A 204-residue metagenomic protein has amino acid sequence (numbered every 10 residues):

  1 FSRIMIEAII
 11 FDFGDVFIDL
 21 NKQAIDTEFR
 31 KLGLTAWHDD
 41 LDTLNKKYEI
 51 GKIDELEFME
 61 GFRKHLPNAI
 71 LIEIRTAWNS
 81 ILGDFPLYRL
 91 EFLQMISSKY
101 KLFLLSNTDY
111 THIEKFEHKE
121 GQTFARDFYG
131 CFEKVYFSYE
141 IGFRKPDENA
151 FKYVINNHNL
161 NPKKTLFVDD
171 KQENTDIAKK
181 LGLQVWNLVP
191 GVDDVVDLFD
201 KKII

Functional and structural regions predicted by a protein language model:
R3-D42, I50, K64-H65, K180-L181: Active-site neighborhood of HAD-like aspartate-dependent phosphohydrolases
M5-I6, D109-Y110, K115-I204: Asp-based, Mg2+/Mn2+-dependent phosphohydrolase catalytic module
D12-D15, G51, I96, L104 (+2 more regions): Generic structural signal for small/hydrophobic residues in well-ordered secondary structure, especially within
G14-F17, N45-E49, W78-G83, Y110-T111 (+1 more regions): Short histidine/acidic/glycine/proline-rich micro-motifs that form metal- and phosphate-coordinating active-site loops
A24, E28, Y88-M95, I177: A short acidic, amphipathic alpha-helical/loop segment
L32-L44, P67-A77, P162: Short, surface-exposed acidic
Y48-E91: Metal-dependent phosphoesterase signature
E73-E120: Substrate-recognition element of Asp-dependent hydrolases with the DxDx(T/V) motif
